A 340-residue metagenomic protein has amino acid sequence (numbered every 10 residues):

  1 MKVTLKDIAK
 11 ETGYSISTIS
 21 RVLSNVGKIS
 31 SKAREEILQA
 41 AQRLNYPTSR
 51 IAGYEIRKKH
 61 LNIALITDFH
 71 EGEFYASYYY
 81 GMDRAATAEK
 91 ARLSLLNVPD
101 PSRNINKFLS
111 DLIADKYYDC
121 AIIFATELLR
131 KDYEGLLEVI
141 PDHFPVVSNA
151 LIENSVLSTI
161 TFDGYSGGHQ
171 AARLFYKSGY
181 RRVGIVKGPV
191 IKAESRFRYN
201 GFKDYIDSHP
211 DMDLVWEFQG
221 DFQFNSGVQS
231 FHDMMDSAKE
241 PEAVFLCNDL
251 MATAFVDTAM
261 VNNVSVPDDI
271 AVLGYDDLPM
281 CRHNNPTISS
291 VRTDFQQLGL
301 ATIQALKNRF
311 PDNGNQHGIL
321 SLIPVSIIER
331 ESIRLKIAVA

Functional and structural regions predicted by a protein language model:
M1-K58: N-terminal helix-turn-helix DNA-binding module of bacterial transcription factors
L44, D115-Y118, S178, M234-E240 (+1 more regions): Glycine-rich phosphate-binding loop signature in dinucleotide/nucleotide-binding domains
K58-R173, D236, A340: Alpha-helical recognition/docking segments in bacterial nutrient-uptake and carbohydrate-utilization systems
A64, Y117-T126, G184-V186, F218 (+2 more regions): Periplasmic-binding protein-like
T67-S77, L95-I105, I160-Q170, V186-D207 (+5 more regions): Hinge/beta->alpha junction and helix N-cap segments in small-molecule ligand-binding domains
R182, D213-V215, V266-V272: Short acidic capping loops at alpha-helix termini that bridge into adjacent secondary structure
H232-A340: Flexible loop/turn connectors
